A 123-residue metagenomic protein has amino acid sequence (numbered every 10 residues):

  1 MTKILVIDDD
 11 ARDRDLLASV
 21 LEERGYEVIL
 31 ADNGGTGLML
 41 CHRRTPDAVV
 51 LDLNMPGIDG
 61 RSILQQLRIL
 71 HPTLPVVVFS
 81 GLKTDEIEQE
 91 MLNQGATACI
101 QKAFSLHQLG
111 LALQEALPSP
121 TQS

Functional and structural regions predicted by a protein language model:
D15-E23: Charged docking surfaces used in two-component/phosphorelay signaling
G25-D32, L40: Short hydrophobic/Thr-rich beta-strand motif most characteristic of the beta2 strand and flanking loop of CheY-like
N33-T36, D59-I63: Acidic catalytic/metal-coordinating carboxylates
R44-V50: Active-site beta3 strand of CheY-like receiver
M55: Receiver (REC) domain active-site loop signature in two-component systems and cognate sites in sensor histidine kinases
S62, K83-I100: Alpha4 helix (beta4-alpha4-beta5 surface) of REC/receiver domains from two-component response regulators
E86, F104-L113: C-terminal output helix
